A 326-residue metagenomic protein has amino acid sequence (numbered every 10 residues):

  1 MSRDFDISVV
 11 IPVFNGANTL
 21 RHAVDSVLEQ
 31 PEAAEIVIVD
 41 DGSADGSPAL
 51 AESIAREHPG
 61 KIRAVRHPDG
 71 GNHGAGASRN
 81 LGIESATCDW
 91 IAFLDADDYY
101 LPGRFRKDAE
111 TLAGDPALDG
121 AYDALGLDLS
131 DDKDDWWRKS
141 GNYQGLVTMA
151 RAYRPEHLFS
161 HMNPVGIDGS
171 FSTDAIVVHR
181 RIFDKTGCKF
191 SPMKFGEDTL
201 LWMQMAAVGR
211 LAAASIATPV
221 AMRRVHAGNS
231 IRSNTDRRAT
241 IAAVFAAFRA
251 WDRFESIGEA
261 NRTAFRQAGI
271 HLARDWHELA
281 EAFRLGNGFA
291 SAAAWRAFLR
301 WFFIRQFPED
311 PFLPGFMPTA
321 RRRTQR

Functional and structural regions predicted by a protein language model:
M1-S26: N-proximal low-complexity "stem/linker" segments adjacent to membrane-targeting elements
D25-A34: Short, acidic, metal-binding catalytic loop of nucleotide-sugar glycosyltransferases
S26, D40-L50, D69, D95: A conserved acidic beta->alpha catalytic loop
P68-A86, K107: Glycine-rich, basic loop-to-helix element that forms the pyrophosphate-binding segment of sugar-nucleotide handling
I91: Short aromatic/hydrophobic "clamp" motif used to bind/position activated sugar donors
G103-Y143: Conserved donor NDP-sugar-binding/catalytic core segment of glycosyltransferases
Y143-T240: Conserved nucleotide-sugar donor-binding catalytic segment
K194, R210, T218-A227, R232-N261 (+1 more regions): Catalytic core of nucleotide-sugar-dependent glycosyltransferases
